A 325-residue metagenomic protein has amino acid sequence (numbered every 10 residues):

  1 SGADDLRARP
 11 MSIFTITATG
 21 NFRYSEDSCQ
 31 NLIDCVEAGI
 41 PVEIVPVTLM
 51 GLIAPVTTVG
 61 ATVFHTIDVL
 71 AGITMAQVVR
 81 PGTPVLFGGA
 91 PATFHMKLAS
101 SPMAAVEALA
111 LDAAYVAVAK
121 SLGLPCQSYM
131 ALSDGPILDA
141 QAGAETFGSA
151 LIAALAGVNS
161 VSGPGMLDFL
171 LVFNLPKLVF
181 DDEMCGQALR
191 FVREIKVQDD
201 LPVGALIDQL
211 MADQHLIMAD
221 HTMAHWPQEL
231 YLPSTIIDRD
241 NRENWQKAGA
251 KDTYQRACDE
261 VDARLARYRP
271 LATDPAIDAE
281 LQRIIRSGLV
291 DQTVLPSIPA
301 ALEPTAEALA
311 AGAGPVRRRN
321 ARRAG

Functional and structural regions predicted by a protein language model:
S1-L155, N159: Helix-rich catalytic cores of soluble enzyme domains
M11, L49, A92-H95, C126-M130 (+3 more regions): Short acidic (Asp/Glu) and glycine-rich catalytic loops that position anionic groups and cofactors
T19, P46, M50, A54 (+10 more regions): Generic preference for well-ordered secondary structure
G51-A54, G60-A61, A92, G165 (+3 more regions): Flexible, active-site-adjacent loop/turn segments at secondary-structure boundaries
A54-T57, A76-R80, D168, D238 (+2 more regions): Generic, ordered loop/turn and secondary-structure boundary motif
D112-M218: Hydrophobic alpha-helical bundle architecture
P176-G325: Catalytic-core signal marking the mid-to-C-terminal active-site face
